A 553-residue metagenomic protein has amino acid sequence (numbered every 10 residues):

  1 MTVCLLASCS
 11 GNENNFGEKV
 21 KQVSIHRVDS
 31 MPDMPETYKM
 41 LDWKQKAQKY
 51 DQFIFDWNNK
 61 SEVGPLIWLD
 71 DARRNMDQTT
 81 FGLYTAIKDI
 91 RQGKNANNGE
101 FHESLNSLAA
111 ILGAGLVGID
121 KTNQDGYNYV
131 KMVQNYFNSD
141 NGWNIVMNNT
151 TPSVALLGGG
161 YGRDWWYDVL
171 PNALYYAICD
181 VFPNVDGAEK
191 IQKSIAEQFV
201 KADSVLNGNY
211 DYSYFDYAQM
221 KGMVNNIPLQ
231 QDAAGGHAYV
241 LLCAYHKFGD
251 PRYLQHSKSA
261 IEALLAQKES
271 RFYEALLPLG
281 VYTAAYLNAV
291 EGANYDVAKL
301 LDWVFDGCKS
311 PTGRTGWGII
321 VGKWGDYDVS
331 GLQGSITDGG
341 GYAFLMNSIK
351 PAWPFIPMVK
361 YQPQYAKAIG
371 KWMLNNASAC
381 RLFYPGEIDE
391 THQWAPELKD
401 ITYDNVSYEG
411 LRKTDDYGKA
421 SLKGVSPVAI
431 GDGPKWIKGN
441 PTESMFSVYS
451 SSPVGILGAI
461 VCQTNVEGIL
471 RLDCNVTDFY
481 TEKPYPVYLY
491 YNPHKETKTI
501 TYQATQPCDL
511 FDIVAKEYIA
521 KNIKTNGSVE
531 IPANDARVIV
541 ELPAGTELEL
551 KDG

Functional and structural regions predicted by a protein language model:
L6-S8: C-terminal motif of bacterial Sec signal peptides marking the signal peptidase cleavage site
G11-A155, F182-S213: Low-complexity, Ser/Thr/Pro/Gly-enriched N-terminal "stalk/linker" regions
D77-N106, N149-V169, Q219-A233, L264-P278 (+3 more regions): Solvent-exposed loop and edge beta-strand segments that line ligand/cofactor-binding and catalytic clefts
N106-N123, D168-D186, N225-P228, G235-G249 (+3 more regions): Well-ordered alpha-helical scaffold segments within catalytic/enzyme domains
A177-P251, S259, A263-A266, Y282 (+1 more regions): Active-site lining segments of carbohydrate-active enzymes
F199-N207, Y212-A218, Q267-A275, L279-K435: Extended ligand-binding clefts on enzyme/binding-domain cores
G431-Q506: Carbohydrate-binding surface patches
I523-G553: C-terminal beta-strand-rich structural cap/linker in extracellular carbohydrate-active enzymes
